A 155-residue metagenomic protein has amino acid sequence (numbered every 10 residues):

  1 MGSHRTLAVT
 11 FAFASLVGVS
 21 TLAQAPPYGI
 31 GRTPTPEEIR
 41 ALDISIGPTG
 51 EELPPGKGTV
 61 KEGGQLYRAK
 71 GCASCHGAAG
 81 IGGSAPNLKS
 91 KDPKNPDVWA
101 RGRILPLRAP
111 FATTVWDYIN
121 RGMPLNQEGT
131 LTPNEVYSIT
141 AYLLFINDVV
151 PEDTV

Functional and structural regions predicted by a protein language model:
M1-V9: Bacterial N-terminal signal peptides that target proteins for export
A8-G18: Bacterial N-terminal signal peptides
V19-Q24: Sec/Tat signal peptide C-region and signal peptidase I cleavage site
G29-R68, P124-E128: Electrostatic cytochrome c docking/interface patches
E38, D117, G129-D153: C-terminal capping alpha-helices of c-type cytochrome domains
E38, T59, G71, F111 (+2 more regions): Stable alpha-helical elements in mature extracytoplasmic
G63, A69-A79, I139-L143: The canonical Cys-X-X-Cys-His
G64, G77, I81-P124: Gly/Gly-Pro-rich "capping" loops immediately C-terminal to redox-active cysteine motifs in periplasmic/lumenal
